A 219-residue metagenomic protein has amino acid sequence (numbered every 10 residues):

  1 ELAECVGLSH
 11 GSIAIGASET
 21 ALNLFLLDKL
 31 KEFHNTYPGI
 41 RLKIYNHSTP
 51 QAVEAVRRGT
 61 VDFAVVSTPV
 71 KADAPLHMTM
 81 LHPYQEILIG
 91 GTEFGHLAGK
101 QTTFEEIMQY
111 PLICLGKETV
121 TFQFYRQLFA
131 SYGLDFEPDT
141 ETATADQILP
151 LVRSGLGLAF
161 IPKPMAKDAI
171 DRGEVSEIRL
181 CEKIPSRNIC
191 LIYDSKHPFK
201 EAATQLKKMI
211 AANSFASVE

Functional and structural regions predicted by a protein language model:
E1-A14, H34-N35, D73-M78, A98 (+1 more regions): Short helix-loop hinge/linker segments at domain boundaries
G7, P75-G116: Flexible hinge/capping segments at coil-to-helix
H10-A72, T142: Central regulatory/effector-binding core of bacterial HTH transcription factors
F25, S176-V218: A late-sequence structural motif
L30-Y37, E105, F122-D135: Ligand-binding cleft/hinge of the Venus flytrap
S48-V53, R57-V61, S67, F124-I178: Hydrophobic hinge/microswitch elements
H77-I87, R172-S186: Short beta-strand->loop
P111-Y132, F199-A203, K207, A216-S217: Secondary-structure junction motif
